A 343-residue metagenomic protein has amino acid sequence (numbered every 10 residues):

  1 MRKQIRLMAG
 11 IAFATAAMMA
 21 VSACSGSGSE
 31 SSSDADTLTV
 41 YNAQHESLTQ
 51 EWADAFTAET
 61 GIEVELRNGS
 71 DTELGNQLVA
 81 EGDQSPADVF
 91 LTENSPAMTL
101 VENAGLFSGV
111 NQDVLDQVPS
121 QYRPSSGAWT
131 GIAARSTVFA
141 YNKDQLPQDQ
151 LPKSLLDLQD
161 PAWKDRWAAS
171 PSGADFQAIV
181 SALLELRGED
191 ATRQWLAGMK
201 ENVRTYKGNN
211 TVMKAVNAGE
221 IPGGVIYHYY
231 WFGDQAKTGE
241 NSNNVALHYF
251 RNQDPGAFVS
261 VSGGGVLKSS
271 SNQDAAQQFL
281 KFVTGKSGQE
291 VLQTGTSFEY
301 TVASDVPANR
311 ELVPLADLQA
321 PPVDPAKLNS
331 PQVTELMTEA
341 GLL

Functional and structural regions predicted by a protein language model:
A20-A23: C-terminal motif of bacterial Sec signal peptides marking the signal peptidase cleavage site
S25-G28: Bacterial signal peptide processing site
A43-E63: Short, polar/charged alpha-helical segment
A43-Q50, T72-E73, V79, S85-I221 (+1 more regions): Extracytoplasmic ligand-binding site segments that recognize negatively charged/polar headgroups
P96-L100, G223-N244: A ligand-binding cleft/hinge motif common to bilobed small-molecule-binding domains
R135, L196-M199, T205-Y206, N241-K268: Periplasmic-binding protein-like
V138-Q145, L184, V259-N272, V291: A bilobed periplasmic-binding-protein/Venus flytrap-type ligand-binding module shared by bacterial periplasmic
W163-P171, F282-D305: Periplasmic-binding protein-like
